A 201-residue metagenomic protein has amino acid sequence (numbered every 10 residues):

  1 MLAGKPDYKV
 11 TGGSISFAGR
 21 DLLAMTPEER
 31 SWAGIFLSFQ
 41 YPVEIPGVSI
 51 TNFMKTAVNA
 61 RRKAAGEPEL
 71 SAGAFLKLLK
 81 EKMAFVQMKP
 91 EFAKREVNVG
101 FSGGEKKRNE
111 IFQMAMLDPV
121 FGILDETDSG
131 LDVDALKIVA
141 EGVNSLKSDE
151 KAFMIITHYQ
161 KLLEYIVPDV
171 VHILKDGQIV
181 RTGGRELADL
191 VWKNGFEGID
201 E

Functional and structural regions predicted by a protein language model:
A3: Helix-to-loop junction immediately C-terminal to a conserved catalytic motif
P6-D21, I179: ABC nucleotide-binding domain "signature motif"
S14-E29, N98: ABC ATPase NBD Q-loop/coupling interface
V43-V120: ABC-family P-loop ATPase nucleotide-binding domains
I123-T127, D134: Walker B catalytic motif
L136-D149: Helical segment within the ABC ATPase nucleotide-binding domain
E150-H158: Conserved H-loop
V170, L174, Q178-E201: Conserved beta-strand-loop-alpha-helix hinge in the C-terminal portion of ABC ATPase nucleotide-binding domains
